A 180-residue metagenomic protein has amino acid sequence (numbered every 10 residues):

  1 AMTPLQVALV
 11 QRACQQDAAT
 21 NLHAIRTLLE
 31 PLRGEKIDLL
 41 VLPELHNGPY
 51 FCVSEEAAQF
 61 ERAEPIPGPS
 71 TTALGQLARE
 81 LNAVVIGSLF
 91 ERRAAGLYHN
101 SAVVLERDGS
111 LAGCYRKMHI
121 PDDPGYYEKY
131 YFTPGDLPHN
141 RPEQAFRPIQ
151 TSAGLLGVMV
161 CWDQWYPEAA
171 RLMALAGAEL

Functional and structural regions predicted by a protein language model:
M2-V7: Extreme N-terminal starter segment of soluble prokaryotic enzymes
Q11-Q16: Short polar catalytic/cofactor-binding loops
A18, T27-R107, L111-R116, D122-D123: Cys-nucleophile CN-hydrolase/nitrilase-fold catalytic domain and related Cys-dependent amidase chemistry that acts on
T20-L29, Y166-L172: Short, acidic/polar
E64, R93-E179: Active-site catalytic loop in hydrolytic enzyme cores
